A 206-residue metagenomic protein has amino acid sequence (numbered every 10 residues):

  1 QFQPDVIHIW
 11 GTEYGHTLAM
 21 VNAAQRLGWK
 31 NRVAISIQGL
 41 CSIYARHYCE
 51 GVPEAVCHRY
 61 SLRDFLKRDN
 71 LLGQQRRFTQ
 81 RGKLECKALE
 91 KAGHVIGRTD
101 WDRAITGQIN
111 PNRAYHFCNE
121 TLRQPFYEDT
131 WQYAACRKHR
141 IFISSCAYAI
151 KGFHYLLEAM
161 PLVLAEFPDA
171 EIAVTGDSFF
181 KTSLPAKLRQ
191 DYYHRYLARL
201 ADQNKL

Functional and structural regions predicted by a protein language model:
F2-G15, M20, A34: Short N-terminal targeting/anchoring amphipathic segment
V6, Q25-K67, A114-N119: Active-site proximal beta-strand in glycosyltransferases
A23, H154-P168: Short hydrophobic signal-anchor/transmembrane segments that target glycosyltransferases and glycosylation machinery
C41, C57-H94: Membrane-proximal helix-turn-helix segments that form the acceptor-binding/catalytic region of lipid-linked
A88-K91, I96, R103-L122, C136: Helix-loop-beta element that forms the nucleotide-linked donor phosphate-binding surface in glycosyltransferases
H116, G176, F180, L184-L206: Nucleotide-activated donor-binding/catalytic signature segment of Leloir-type glycosyltransferases, i.e., the conserved
C118-Y127, S178-F180: Short beta-strand->alpha-helix junction loop in the catalytic core of nucleotide-activated group-transfer enzymes
Q132-K151, L157-M160, I172-A173: Conserved donor-binding/catalytic core segment of Leloir-type glycosyltransferases
